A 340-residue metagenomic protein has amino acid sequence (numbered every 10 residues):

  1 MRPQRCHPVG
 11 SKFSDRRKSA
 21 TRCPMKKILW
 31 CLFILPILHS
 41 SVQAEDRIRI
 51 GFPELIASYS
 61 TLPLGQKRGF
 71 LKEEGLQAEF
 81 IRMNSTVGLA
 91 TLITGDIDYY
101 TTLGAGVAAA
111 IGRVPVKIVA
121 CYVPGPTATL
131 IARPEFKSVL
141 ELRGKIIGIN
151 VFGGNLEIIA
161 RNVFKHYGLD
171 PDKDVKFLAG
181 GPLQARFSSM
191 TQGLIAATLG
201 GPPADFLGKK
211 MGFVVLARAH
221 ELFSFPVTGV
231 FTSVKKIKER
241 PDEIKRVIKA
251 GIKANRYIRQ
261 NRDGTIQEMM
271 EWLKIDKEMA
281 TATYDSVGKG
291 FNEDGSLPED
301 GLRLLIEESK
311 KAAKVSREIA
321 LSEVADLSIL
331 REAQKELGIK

Functional and structural regions predicted by a protein language model:
M25-I28: Positively charged n-region of N-terminal signal peptides that target proteins for export
W30-H39: Bacterial N-terminal signal peptides
S40-A44: Sec/Tat signal peptide C-region and signal peptidase I cleavage site
E45-P182, R186-Q192, A196-P202, V214-A219 (+1 more regions): Short, glycine-/small- and polar/acidic-enriched structural segments that line small-molecule recognition paths
L64-G65, A128-K137, V227-D242, G290: A bilobed periplasmic-binding-protein/Venus flytrap-type ligand-binding module shared by bacterial periplasmic
G104-A105, F177, P182-L273: Pocket-lining segment of extracytoplasmic ligand-binding domains
E239-R317: Secondary-structure end/capping motifs
K310-K340: Conserved C-terminal helix/tail region of periplasmic/extracytoplasmic solute-binding proteins
